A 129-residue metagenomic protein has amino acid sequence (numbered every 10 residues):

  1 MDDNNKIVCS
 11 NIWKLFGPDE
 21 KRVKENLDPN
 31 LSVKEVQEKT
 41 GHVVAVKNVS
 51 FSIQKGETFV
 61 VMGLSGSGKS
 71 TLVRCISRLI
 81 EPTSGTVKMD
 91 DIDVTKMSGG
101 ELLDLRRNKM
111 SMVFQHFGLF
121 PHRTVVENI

Functional and structural regions predicted by a protein language model:
M1-H42: ABC-family P-loop ATPase nucleotide-binding domain
K14, V43, N48-I53: Conserved A-loop
V36-G41, T95-S111: ABC ATPase NBD coupling module
M62-L64: The feature captures the beta-strand-to-loop junction immediately N-terminal to the Walker
S77: Helix-to-loop junction immediately C-terminal to a conserved catalytic motif
G85-D93: Conserved ABC transporter NBD signature motif
R123-N128: Short coil-to-helix segment of the ABC ATPase nucleotide-binding domain corresponding to the Q-loop/switch region
